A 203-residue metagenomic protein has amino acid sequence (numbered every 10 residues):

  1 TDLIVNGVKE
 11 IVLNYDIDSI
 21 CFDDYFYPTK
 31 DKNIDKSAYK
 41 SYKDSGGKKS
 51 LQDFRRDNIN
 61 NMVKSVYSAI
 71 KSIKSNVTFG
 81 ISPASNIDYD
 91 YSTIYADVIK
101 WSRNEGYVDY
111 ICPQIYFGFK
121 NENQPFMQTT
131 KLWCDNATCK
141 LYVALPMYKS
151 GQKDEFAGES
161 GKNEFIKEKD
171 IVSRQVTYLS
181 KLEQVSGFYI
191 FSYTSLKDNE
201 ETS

Functional and structural regions predicted by a protein language model:
T1-N104, Y116-F117: Polysaccharide-binding and catalytic clefts of secreted carbohydrate-active enzymes
V63-S65, S85-K100, E122-N136, I171-Q175: Alpha-helical scaffolding within the catalytic cores of extracellular/periplasmic polymer-degrading hydrolases
E105-Q124, T130-S203: Substrate-binding cleft of secreted/luminal carbohydrate-active enzymes
